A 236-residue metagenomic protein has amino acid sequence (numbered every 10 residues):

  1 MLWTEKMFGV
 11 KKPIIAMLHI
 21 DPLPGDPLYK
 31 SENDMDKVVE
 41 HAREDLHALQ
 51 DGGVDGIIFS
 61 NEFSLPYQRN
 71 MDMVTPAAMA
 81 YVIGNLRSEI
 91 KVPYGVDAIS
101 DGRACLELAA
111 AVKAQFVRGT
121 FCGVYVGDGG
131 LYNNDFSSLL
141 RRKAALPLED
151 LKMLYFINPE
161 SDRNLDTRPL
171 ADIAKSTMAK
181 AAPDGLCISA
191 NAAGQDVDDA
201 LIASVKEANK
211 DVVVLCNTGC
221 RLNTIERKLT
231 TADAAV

Functional and structural regions predicted by a protein language model:
M1-E32, L140, A144-A145: N-terminal amphipathic alpha-helix/helix-capping segment at the start of soluble metabolic enzymes
I14-L18, I57-F59, Y94-D97, V117-G119 (+4 more regions): Hydrophobic faces of well-ordered beta-strands that scaffold small-molecule active sites in alpha/beta enzyme cores
H19-A42, Y94-D101, Y155-A171, C216-L222: Active-site mouth loops of central-metabolism enzymes
L23, A104, L108-G185: Conserved anion-binding
V54-A78, V124-G129, P183-D196: Glycine-rich, proline-tolerant flexible connector loops at the mouths of alpha/beta enzymes
Q68-V96, F136-M153, V197-R221: Alpha-helix-loop-beta-strand connector modules within alpha/beta enzyme cores
D101-K113, I173, V214-A235: Catalytic cores of alpha/beta
T167-L186, A193-D211: Short loop-to-alpha-helix "cap/lid" segments that border enzyme active sites across diverse enzyme classes
